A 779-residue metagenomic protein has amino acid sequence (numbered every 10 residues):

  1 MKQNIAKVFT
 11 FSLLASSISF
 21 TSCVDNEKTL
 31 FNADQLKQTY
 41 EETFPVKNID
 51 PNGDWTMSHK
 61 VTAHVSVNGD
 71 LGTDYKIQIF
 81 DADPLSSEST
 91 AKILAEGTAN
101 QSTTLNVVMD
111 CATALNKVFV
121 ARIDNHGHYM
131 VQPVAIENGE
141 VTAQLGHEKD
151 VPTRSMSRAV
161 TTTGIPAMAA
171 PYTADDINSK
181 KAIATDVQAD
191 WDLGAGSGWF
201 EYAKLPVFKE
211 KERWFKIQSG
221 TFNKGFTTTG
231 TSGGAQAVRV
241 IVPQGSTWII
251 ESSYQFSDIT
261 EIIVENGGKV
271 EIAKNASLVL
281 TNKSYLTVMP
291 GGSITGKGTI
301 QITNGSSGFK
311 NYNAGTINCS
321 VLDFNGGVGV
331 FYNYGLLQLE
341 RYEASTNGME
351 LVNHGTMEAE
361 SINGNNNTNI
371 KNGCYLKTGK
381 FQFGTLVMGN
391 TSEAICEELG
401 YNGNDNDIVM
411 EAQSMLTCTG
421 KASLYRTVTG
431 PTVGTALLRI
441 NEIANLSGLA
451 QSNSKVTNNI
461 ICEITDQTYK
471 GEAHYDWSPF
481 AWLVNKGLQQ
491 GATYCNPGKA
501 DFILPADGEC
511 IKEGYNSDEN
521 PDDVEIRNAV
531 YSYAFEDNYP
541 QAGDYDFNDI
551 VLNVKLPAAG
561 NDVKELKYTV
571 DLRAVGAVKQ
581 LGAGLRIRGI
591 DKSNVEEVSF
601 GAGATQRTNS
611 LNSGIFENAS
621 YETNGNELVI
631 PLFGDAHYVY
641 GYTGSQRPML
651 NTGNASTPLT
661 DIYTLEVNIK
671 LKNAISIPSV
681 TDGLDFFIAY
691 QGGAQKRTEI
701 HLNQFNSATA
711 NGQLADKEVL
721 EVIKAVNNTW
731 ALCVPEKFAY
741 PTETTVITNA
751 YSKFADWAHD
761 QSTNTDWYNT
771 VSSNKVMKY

Functional and structural regions predicted by a protein language model:
M1-T10: Bacterial N-terminal signal peptides that target proteins for export
S19-S22: C-terminal motif of bacterial Sec signal peptides marking the signal peptidase cleavage site
V24-Y202, Q489-Q541: Acidic/polar, low-complexity intrinsically disordered N-terminal segments immediately downstream of a Sec signal
A63, V554, K564-A574: Short, well-ordered beta-strand segments enriched in hydrophobic/aromatic residues
T73-S87, A577-Y621, D682-A694: Extended low-complexity, serine/threonine- and proline-enriched intrinsically disordered segments
G164-G498: Extracellular beta-strand-rich, repetitive "passenger/adhesive" scaffolds that bind or process carbohydrates
L556-G560, L572-V578, G589-D591: Beta-strand elements of well-folded, non-transmembrane domains
E622-Y779: A eukaryote-biased signal for long
